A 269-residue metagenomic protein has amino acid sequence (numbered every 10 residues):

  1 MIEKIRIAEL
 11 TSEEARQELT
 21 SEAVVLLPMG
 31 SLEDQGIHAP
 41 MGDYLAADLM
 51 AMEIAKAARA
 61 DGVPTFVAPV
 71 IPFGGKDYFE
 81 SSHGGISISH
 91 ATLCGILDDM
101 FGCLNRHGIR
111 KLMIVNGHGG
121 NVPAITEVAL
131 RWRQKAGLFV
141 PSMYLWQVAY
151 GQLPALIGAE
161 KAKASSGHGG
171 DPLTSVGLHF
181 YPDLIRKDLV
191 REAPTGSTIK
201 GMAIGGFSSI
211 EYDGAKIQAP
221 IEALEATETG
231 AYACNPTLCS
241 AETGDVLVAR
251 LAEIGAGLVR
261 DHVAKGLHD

Functional and structural regions predicted by a protein language model:
M1-K111, G119-D269: Extended, histidine- and acidic-residue-enriched regions that form the cofactor-binding/catalytic faces
I114: Conserved SAM-binding loop
